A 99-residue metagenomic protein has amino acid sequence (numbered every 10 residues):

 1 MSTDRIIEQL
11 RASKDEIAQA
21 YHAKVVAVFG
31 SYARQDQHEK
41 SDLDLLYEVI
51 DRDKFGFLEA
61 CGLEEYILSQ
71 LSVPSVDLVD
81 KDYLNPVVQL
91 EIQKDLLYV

Functional and structural regions predicted by a protein language model:
M1-V25, A33-E39, I50-V99: Catalytic core of pol beta-like nucleotidyltransferases
V28: Hydrophobic alpha-helical positions that pack around
S41-L43: Change "...and in nucleic-acid phosphodiester-cleaving endonucleases..." to "...and in nucleic-acid processing enzymes
L46-E48: Short hydrophobic/aromatic beta-strand micro-patches that form the beta-sheet surface supporting nucleotide- or nucleic
